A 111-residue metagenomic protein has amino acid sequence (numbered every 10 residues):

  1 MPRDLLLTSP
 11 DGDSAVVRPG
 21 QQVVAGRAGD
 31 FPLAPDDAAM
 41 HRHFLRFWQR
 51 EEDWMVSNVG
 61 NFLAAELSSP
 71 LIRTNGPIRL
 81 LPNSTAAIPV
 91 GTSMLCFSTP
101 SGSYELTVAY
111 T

Functional and structural regions predicted by a protein language model:
R3-L6, D11, A15-R18, A25 (+2 more regions): C-terminal boundary/linker segments immediately following FHA domains
Q21-R50: Short, charged beta-strand/loop "edge" motif centered at a coil->beta-strand transition that forms conserved
